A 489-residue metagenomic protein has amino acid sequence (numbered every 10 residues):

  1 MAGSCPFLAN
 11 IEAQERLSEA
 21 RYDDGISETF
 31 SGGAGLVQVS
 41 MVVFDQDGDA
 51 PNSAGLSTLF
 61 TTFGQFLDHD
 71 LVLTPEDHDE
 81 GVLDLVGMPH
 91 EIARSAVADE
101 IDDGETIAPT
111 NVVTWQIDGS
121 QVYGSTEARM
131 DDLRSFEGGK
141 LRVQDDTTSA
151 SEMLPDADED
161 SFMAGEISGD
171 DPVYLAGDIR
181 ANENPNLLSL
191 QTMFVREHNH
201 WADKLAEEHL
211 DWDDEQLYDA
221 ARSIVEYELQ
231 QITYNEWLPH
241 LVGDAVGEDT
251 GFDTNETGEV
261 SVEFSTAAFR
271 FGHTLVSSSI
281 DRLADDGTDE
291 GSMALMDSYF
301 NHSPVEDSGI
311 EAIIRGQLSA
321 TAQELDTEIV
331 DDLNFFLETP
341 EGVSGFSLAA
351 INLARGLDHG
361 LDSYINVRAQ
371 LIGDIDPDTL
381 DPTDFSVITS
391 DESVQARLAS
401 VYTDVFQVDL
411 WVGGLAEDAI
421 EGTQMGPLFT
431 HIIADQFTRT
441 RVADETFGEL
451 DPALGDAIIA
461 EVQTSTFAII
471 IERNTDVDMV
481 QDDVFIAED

Functional and structural regions predicted by a protein language model:
M1-H200, K204, S223, Y227-A350 (+3 more regions): N-terminal accessory/cap region of cofactor-dependent oxidoreductases and related radical enzymes
W201-L217, A350, A354, I375: Inter-helical turn/loop segments and adjacent helix faces that build the functional surface of alpha-helical bundle
H209-L210, L380, Q407: Short, flexible coil/linker elements and helix-boundary hinge sites characteristic of intrinsically disordered
L217-S223: Alpha-helical scaffold segments that form or flank carboxylate-/histidine-based iron centers
L371: Flexible, acidic glycine-rich loops studded with aromatic residues
P377-V401: Short linear, low-complexity motifs centered on an aromatic residue
